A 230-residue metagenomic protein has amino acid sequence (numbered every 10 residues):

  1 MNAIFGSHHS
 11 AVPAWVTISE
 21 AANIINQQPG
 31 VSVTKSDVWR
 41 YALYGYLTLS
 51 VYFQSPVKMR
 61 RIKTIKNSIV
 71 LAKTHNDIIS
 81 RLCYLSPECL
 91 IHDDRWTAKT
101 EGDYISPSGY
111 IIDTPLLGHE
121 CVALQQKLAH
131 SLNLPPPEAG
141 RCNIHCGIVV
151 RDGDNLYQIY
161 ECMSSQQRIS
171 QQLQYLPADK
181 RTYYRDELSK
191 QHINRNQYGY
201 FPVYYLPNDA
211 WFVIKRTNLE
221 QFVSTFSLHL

Functional and structural regions predicted by a protein language model:
M1-H229: Family-specific functional hotspots in central-to-late sequence segments
